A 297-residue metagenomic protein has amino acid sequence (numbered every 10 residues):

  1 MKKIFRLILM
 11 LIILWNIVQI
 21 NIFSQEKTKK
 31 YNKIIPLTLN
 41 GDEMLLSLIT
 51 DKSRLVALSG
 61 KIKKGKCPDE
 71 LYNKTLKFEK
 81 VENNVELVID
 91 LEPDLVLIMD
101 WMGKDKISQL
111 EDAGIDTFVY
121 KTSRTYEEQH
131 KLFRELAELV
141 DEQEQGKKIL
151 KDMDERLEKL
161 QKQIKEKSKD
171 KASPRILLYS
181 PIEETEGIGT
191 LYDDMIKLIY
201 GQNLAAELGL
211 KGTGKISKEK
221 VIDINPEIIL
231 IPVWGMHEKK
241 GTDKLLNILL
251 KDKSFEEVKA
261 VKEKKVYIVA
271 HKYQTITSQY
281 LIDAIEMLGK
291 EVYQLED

Functional and structural regions predicted by a protein language model:
M1-R6: Positively charged n-region of N-terminal signal peptides that target proteins for export
I8-Q19: Bacterial N-terminal signal peptides
T28-K33, K106-S180, E184, A205-A206 (+1 more regions): Extracytoplasmic substrate-binding proteins
K33-L91, L95-W101, G201-L204: A short, structured surface patch at a secondary-structure boundary
T38, D100, I228, P232-M236 (+1 more regions): Short secondary-structure boundary segments
S59-I62, L191-T213, I268: His/Asp/Glu-enriched short active-site or ligand-binding loop at hydrolase and phosphoryl-transfer sites
V85-E92, A113, K215-N225: Short helices/loops that flank or line small-molecule/ion binding pockets
